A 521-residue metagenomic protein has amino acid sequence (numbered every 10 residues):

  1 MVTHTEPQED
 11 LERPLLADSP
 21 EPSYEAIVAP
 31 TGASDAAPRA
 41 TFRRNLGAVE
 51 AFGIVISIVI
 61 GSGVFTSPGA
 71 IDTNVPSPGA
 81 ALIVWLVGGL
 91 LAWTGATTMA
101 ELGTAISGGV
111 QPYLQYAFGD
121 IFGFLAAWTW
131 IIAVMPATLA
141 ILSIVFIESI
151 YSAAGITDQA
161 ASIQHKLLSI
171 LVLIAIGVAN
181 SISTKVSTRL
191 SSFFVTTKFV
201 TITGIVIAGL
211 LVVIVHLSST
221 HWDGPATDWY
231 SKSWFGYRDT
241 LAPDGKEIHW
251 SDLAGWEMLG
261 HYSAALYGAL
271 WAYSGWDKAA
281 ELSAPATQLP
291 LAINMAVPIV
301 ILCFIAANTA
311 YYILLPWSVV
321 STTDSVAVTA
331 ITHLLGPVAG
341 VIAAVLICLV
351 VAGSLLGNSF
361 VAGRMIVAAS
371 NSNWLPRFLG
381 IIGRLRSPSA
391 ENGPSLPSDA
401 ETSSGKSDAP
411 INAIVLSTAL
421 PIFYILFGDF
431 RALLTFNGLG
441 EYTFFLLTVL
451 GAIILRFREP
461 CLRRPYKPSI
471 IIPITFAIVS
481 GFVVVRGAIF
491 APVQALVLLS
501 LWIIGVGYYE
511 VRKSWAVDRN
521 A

Functional and structural regions predicted by a protein language model:
M1-P78, A92-W93, T97, V517-A521: Membrane-interface "cap" regions at the ends of multi-pass membrane proteins
P7, L11, L15, T41-F42 (+2 more regions): Helix-loop-helix junctions that connect adjacent transmembrane segments in multi-pass membrane transporters
D72-P76, A80, A154-I163, T184-V195 (+4 more regions): Transmembrane helix-loop boundary segments of multi-pass membrane transporters
V84-G88, A153-T184, F199-V206, S218-W234 (+2 more regions): Transmembrane alpha-helical segments of multi-pass small-molecule transport proteins
W93-L173, G177, S181, V186 (+3 more regions): Hydrophobic transmembrane alpha-helices that form the core helical bundles of multi-pass secondary transporters
V110-G119, S152-I156, W234, D239-G245 (+4 more regions): TM-loop-TM module centered on a large, flexible mid-protein loop between adjacent transmembrane helices in multi-pass
I205-V213, T435-F444, G451, P468-A521: A generic transmembrane alpha-helix motif of multi-pass inner-membrane proteins
I382-G383, N392-I411, F445-V493: C-terminal membrane-solvent junction of multi-pass transporters and transport-like membrane proteins
